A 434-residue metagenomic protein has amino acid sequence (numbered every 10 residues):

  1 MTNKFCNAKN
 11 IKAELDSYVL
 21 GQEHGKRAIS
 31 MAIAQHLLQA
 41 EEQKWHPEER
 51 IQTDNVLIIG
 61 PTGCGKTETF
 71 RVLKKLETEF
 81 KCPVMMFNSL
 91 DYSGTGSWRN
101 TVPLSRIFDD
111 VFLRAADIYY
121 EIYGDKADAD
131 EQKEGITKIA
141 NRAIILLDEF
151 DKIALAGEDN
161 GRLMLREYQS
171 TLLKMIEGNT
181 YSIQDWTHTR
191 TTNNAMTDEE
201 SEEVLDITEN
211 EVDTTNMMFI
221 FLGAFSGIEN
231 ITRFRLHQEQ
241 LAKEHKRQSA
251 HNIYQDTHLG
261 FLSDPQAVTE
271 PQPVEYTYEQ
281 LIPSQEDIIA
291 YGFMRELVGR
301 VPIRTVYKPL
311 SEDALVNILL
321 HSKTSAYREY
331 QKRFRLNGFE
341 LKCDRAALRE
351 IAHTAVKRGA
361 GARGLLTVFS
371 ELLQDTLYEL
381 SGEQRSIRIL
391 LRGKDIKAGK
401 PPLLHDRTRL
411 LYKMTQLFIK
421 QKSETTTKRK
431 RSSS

Functional and structural regions predicted by a protein language model:
T2, A8-Y18, R27, I33-K308 (+7 more regions): Conserved ASCE/P-loop NTPase catalytic core
Q43-N55, R345, L366-D406: Conserved C-terminal helix/linker of AAA+ ATPases
N317-T324: Glycine- and Gly-Pro-enriched alpha-helical subdomains that act as flexible, kink-prone "lid/hinge" or packing modules
N337-R349, H353-S370, D375-E383, K428-S434: Terminal-proximal interaction/regulatory segments of ATP-powered molecular machines
R407-L411: Interfacial loop/beta elements and low-complexity acidic/Ser/Thr-rich segments of macromolecular assembly/processing
